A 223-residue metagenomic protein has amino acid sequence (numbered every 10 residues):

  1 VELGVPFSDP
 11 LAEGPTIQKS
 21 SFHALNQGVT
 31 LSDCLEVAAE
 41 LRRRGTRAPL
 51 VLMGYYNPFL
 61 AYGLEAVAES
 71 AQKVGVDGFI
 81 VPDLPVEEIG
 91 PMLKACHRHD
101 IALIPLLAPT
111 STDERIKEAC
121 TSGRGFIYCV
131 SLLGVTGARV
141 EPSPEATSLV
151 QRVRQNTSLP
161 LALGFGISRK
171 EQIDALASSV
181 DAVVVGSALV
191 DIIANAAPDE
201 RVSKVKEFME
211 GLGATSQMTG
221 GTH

Functional and structural regions predicted by a protein language model:
V1-P10, G78-I80, P85, C129-G137 (+2 more regions): Glycine-rich phosphate-binding active-site loops on the catalytic face of alpha/beta enzymes
E2, P49-M53, D77-G78, A102-I104 (+3 more regions): Structural preference for beta-strand elements that scaffold enzyme active sites
G4, A71, A119, L176 (+1 more regions): Conserved, mostly hydrophobic/aromatic
S8-K19, V29-A39, F59-E65, V81-R98 (+4 more regions): Active-site-adjacent beta->alpha loops and helix N-cap segments on the catalytic face of soluble alpha/beta enzymes
P15-V51, K94-I104, A108, E145-L161 (+1 more regions): Alpha-helix-loop-beta-strand connector modules within alpha/beta enzyme cores
Y56-G75, S179-S187: Short, electropositive alpha-helical surface patch
S111-S122, L163, I167-V183: Catalytic cores of alpha/beta
